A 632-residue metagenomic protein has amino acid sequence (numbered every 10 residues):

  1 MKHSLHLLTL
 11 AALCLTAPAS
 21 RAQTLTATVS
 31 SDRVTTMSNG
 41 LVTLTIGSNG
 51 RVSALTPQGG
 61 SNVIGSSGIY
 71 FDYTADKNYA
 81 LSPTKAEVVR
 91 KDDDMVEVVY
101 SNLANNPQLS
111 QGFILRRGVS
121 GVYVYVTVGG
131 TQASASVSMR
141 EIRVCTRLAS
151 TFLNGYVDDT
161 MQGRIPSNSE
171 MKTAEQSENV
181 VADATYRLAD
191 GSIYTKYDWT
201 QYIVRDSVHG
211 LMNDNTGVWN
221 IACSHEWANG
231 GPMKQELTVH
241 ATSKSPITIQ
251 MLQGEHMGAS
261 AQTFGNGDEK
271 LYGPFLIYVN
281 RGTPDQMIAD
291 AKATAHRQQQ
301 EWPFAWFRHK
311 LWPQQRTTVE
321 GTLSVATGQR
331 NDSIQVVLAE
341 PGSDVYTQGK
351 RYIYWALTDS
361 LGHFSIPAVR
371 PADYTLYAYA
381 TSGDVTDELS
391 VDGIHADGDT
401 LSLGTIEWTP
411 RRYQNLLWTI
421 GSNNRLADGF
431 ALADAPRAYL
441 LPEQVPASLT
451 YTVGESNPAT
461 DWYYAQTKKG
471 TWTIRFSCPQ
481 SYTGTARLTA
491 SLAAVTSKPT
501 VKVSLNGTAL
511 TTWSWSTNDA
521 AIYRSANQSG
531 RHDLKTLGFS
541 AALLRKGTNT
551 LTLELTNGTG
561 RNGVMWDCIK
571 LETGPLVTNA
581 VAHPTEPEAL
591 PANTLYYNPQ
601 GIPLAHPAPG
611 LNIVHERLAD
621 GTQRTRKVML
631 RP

Functional and structural regions predicted by a protein language model:
S38, D72-A133, M139: Extended, loop-rich substrate-binding clefts of extracytoplasmic carbohydrate-active enzymes
T317-T327, G362, I406: A short, amphipathic beta-strand motif
D344-H363: Short, acidic Ser/Thr/Gly-rich low-complexity loop/linker segments typical of extracellular and cell-surface proteins
G362, A372-G383: A short, solvent-exposed beta-strand micro-motif common in secreted/extracellular proteins
T381-T405, T409: Structured interaction patches on ligand/partner-binding surfaces of diverse proteins
A396, N579, L611-P632: C-terminal tail/sorting-segment detector
K469, R475-T483, S491-L576: Beta-strand-rich ligand-recognition modules
P575-Q600: Residue-level detector of functionally pivotal "anchor" positions at catalytic/ligand-binding pockets or at interdomain
